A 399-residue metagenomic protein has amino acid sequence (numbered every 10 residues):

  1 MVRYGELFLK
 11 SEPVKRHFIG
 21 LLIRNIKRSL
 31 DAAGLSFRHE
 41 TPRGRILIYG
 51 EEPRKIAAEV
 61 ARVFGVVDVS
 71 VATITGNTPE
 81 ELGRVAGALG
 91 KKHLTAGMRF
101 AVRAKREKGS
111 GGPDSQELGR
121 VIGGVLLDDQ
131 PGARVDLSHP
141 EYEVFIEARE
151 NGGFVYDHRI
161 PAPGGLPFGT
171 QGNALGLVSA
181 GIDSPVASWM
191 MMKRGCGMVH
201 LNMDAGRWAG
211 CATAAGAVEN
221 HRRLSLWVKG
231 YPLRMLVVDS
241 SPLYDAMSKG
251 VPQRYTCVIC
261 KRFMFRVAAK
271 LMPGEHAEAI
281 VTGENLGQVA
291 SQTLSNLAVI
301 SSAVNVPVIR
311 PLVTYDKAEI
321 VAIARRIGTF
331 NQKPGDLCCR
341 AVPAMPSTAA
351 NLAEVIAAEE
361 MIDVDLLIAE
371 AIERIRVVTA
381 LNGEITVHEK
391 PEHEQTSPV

Functional and structural regions predicted by a protein language model:
M1-L175, P185-L233, A349-L352, V378-V399: RNA-binding accessory domains that recognize and position tRNA/RNA substrates
V121-L126, R159-Q171, P232, S241-I327 (+1 more regions): Active-site adenylate/phosphate-handling loop in enzymes that bind or generate adenylated species
D136, L236-V238, I309: General small-molecule cofactor/ligand-binding pocket signal
S179, M203-A205, S240: Cofactor-binding loop segments of dinucleotide-utilizing enzymes, especially the Rossmann-like FAD- and NAD(P)+-binding
H221-K249, G335-R340: A conserved beta-strand->alpha-helix junction
G328-D336: A short alpha-helix-loop-beta-strand transition element characteristic of N-terminal alpha/beta dinucleotide-binding
G335-C339, P343-V399: The feature marks non-catalytic terminal segments
